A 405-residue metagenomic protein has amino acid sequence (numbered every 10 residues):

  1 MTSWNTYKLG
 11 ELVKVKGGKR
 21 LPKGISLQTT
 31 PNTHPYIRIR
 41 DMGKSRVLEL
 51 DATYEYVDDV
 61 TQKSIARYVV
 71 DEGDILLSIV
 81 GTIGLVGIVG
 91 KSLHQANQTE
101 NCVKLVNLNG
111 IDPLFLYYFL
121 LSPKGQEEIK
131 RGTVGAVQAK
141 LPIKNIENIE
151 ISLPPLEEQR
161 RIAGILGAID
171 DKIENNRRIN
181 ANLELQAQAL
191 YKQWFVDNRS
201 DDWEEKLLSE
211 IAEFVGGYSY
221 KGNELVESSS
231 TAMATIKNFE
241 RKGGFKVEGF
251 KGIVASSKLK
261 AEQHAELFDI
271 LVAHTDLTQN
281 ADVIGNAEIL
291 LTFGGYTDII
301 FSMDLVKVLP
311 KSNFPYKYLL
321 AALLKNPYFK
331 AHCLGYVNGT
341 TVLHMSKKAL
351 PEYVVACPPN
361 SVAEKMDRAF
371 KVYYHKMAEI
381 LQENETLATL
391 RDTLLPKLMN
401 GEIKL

Functional and structural regions predicted by a protein language model:
M1-R20, N148-S219, E352, N360-L405: Non-catalytic DNA-recognition/assembly elements of restriction-modification systems
T6-L27, R40-E72, S209-E224, K237-T278: Sequence-specific dsDNA recognition surfaces
R38-I39, E55-L121, T235, E262-K325 (+1 more regions): A short beta-sheet element
G43, T82, S92, P155 (+3 more regions): Flexible, active-site-proximal loop/turn residues at the rims of small-molecule/cofactor binding pockets and catalytic
I79, Q95-V103, I111, V134-A163 (+2 more regions): A short glycine-rich beta-alpha junction/loop motif
